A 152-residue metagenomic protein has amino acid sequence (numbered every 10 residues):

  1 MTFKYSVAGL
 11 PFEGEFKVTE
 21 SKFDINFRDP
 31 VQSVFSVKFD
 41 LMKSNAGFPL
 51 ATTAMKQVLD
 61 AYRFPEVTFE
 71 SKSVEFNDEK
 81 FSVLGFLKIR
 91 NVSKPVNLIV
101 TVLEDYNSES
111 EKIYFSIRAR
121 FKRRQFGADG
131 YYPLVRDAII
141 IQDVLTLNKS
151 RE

Functional and structural regions predicted by a protein language model:
M1-E152: Low-complexity, acidic/polar, glycine-enriched regions of mature
